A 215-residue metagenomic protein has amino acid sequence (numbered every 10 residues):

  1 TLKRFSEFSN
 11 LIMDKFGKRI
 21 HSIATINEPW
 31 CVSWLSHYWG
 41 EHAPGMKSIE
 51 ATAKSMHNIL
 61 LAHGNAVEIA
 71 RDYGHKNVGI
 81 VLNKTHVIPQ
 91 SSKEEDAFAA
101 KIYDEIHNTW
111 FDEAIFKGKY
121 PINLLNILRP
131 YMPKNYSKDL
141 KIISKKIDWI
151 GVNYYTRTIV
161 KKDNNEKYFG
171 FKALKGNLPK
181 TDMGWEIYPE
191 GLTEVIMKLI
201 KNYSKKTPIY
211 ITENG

Functional and structural regions predicted by a protein language model:
T1-N214: Active-site region of glycoside hydrolase catalytic domains
